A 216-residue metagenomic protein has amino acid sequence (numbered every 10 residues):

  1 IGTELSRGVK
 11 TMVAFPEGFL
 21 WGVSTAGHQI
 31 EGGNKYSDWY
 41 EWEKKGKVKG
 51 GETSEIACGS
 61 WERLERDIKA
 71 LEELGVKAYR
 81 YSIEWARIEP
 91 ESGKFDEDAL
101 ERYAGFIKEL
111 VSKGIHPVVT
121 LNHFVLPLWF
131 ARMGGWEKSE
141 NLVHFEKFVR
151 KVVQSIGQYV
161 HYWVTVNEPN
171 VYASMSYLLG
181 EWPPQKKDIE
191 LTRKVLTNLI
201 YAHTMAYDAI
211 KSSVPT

Functional and structural regions predicted by a protein language model:
I1-R7: Extreme N-terminal basic, low-complexity initiation segments that serve as generic localization/processing leaders
G2, D96-E97, D188: Poly-acidic low-complexity segments
G8-V48, S92, E101-T216: Active-site region of glycoside hydrolase catalytic domains
G32-Y103: Active-site-adjacent substrate/metal-binding segments within catalytic domains of carbohydrate-active enzymes
